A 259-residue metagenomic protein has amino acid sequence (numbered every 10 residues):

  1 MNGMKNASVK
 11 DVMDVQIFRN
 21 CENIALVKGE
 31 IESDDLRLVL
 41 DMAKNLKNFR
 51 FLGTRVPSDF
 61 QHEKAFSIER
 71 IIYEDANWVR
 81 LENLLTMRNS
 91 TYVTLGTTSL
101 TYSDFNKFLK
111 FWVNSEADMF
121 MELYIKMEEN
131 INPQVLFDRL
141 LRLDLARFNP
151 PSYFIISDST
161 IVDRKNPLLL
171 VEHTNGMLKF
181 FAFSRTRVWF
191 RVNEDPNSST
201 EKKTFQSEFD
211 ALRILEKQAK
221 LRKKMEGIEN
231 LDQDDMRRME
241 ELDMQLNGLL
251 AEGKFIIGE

Functional and structural regions predicted by a protein language model:
M1-E259: Non-core capping and flanking segments associated with repeat-based/extracellular domains
